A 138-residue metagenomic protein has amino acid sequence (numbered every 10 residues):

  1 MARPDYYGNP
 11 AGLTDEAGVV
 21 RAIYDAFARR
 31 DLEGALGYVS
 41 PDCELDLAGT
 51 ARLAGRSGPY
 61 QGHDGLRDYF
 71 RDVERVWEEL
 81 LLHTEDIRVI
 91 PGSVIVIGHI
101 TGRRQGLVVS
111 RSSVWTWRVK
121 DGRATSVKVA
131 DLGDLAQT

Functional and structural regions predicted by a protein language model:
M1-T138: C-terminal and inter-domain tail/linker signature
